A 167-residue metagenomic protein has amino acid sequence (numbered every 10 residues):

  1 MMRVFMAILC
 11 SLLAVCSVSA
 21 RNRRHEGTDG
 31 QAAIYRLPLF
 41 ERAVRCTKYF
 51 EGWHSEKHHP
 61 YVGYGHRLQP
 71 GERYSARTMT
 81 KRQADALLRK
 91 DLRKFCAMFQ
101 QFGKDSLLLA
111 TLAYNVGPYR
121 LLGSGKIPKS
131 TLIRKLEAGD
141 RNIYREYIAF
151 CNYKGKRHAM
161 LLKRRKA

Functional and structural regions predicted by a protein language model:
M1-V4: Positively charged n-region of N-terminal signal peptides that target proteins for export
C10-V18: Hydrophobic h-region of N-terminal signal peptides that target proteins for export in Gram-negative bacteria
R21-H54, H66-R73, M79-R89, F95-M98 (+1 more regions): Long, amphipathic alpha-helical surface segments
S55-H59, M98-L108, E146: Surface-exposed patches in mature extracellular/periplasmic domains of secreted proteins
H59-V62, H66: Early exported N-terminus immediately downstream of N-terminal targeting peptides
S106-R120: Short N-proximal segments of mature Sec-exported proteins
